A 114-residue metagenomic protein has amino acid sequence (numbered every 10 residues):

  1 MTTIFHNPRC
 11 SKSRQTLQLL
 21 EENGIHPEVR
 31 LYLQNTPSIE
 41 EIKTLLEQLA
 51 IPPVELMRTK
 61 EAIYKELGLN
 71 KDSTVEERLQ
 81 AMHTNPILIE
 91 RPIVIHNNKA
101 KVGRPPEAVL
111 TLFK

Functional and structural regions predicted by a protein language model:
M1-L19, N23, P27-Y32: Local sequence-structure signature of Cys/Sec-based thiol-disulfide redox active-site neighborhoods
Q34-K114: Thiol/selenol-based redox catalytic cores and closely related redox-interacting motifs
